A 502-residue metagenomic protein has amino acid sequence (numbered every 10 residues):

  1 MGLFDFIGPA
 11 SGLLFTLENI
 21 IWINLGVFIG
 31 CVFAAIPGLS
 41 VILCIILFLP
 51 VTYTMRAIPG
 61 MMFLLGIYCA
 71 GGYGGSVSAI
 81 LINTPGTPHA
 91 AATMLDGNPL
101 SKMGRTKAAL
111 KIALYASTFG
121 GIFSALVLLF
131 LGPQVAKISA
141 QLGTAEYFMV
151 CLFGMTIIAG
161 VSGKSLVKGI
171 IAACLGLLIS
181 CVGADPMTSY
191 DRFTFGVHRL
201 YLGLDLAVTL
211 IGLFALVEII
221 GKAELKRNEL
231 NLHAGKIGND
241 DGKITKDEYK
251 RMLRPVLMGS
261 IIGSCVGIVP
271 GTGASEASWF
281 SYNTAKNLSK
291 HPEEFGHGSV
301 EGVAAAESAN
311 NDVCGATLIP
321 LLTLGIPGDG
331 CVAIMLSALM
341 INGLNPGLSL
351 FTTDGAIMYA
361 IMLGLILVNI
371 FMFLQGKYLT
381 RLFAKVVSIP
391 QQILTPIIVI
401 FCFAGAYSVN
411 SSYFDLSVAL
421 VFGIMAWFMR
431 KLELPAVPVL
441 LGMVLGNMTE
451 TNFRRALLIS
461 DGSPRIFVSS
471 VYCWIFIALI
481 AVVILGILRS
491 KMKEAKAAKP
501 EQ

Functional and structural regions predicted by a protein language model:
M1-I58, P133, K137-A140, D191-S299 (+5 more regions): Helix-loop-helix hairpins and the membrane-proximal interhelical loops of multi-pass alpha-helical transport proteins
V27-V41, G71-N83, I158-G163, S260-P270 (+3 more regions): Transmembrane alpha-helix interface/packing and boundary motifs in multi-pass membrane proteins, characterized by
V32-I42, I80-A91, F123-V127, V266-E276 (+4 more regions): Short helix-coil transition sites and intra-membrane helix breaks within transmembrane domains of multi-pass
V41-P50, L64, A79-P99, F130 (+7 more regions): Re-entrant/interfacial helical elements at transmembrane boundaries that shape and gate the permeation pathway
I58-M62, P99-A116, K290-G302, G330-A333 (+1 more regions): Membrane-interface alpha-helices at helix entry/exit sites of multi-pass transporters
Y68-A79, G86, S299-L324, G328 (+1 more regions): A structural-propensity feature for long, helix-poor, extended segments
C69-G74, Y115-V127, V135, I179 (+3 more regions): Membrane-embedded alpha-helical segments of transport systems, primarily multispan ion/solute transporters
K111-R227, I341-A495: Membrane-embedded alpha-helical modules
